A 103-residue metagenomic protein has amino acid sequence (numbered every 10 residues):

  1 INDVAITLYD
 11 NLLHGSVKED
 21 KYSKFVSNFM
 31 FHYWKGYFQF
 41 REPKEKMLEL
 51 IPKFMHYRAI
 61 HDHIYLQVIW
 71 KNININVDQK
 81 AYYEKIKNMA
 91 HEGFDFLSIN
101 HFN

Functional and structural regions predicted by a protein language model:
N2-R41, R58-N72: Active-site activation/catalytic loop segments of kinase-like enzymes and analogous catalytic loops in related
A5, M47-E49, A59, A81 (+1 more regions): A sequence-composition feature that detects small, non-aromatic residues
N28, G36, E45-L48, Y82: Sparse, context-dependent recognition of short Cys/His-centered cofactor- or disulfide-binding micro-motifs
Y33, L50-K53, H61, D78-Q79: A general marker of short, structured functional hotspots
P43-M55: All-alpha amphipathic helical-bundle segments outside canonical DNA-binding/catalytic cores that form hydrophobic
H61-N103: ATP/Mg2+ or Mg2+-diphosphate-binding catalytic cores that bind nucleotide phosphates or diphosphates via glycine-rich
